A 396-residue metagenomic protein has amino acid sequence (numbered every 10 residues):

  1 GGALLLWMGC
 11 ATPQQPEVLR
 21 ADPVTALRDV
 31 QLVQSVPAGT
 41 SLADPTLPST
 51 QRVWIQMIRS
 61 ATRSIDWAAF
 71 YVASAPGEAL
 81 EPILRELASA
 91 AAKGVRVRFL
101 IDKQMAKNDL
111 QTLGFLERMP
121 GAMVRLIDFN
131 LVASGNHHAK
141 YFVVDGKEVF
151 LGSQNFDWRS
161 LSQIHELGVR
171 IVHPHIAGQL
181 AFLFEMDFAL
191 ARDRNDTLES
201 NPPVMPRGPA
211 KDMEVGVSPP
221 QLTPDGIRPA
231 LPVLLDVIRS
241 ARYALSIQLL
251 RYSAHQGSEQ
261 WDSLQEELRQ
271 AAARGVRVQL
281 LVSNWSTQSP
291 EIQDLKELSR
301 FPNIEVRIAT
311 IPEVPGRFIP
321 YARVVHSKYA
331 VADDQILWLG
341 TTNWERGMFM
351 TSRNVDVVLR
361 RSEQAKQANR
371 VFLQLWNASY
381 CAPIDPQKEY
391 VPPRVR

Functional and structural regions predicted by a protein language model:
G1-W7: Bacterial N-terminal signal peptides
M8-R396: Charged, low-complexity intrinsically disordered terminal segments
